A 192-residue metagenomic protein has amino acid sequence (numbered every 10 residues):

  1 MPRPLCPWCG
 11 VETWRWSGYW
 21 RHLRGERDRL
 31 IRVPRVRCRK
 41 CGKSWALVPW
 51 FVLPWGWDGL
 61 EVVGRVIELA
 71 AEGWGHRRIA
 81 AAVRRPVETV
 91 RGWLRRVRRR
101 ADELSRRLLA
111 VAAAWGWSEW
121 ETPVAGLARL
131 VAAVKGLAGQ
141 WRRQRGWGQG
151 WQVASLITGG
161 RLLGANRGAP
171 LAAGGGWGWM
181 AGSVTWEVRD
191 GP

Functional and structural regions predicted by a protein language model:
M1-F51: Short, conserved DNA-binding cores of transcription-related domains
C6, R21-R27, V52, V62 (+6 more regions): Residue-level detector of solvent-exposed, low-hydrophobicity positions
C9, R15-S17, R21, A46 (+10 more regions): Short linear interaction motif-like sites in intrinsically disordered regions of transcription factors
R39-G126: Short, positively charged, Gly/Tyr-enriched micro-motifs that form contact patches at catalytic or ligand/partner
K43, E103-P192: Long C-terminal interaction/binding lobes of large macromolecular proteins
